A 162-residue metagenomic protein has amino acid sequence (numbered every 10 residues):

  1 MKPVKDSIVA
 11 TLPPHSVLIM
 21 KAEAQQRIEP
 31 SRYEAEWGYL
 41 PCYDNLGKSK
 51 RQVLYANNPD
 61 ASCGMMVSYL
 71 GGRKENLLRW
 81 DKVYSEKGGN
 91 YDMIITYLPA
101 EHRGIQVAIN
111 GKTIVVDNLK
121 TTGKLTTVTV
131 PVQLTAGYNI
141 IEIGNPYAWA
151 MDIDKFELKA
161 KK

Functional and structural regions predicted by a protein language model:
M1-K162: Extracytoplasmic
